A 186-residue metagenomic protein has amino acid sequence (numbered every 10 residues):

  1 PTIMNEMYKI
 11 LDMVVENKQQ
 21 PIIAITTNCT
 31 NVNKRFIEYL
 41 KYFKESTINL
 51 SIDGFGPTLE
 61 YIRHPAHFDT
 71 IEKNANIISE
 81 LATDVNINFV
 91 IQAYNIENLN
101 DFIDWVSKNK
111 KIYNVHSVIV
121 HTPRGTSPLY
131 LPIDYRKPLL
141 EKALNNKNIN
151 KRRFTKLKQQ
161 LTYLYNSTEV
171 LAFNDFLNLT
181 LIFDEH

Functional and structural regions predicted by a protein language model:
P1-M4, V15-K34, K41-E72, D84-A93 (+1 more regions): Core AdoMet radical
M4-M7, I52, F68-I71, L99 (+2 more regions): A structural signal for well-ordered alpha-helical scaffolds and beta->alpha junctions
E6-M13, R35-Y39, Y61, I77 (+1 more regions): A short acidic, amphipathic alpha-helical/loop segment
N17, F43, N74-V85, N109 (+1 more regions): A structural motif corresponding to the C-terminal end of an alpha-helix and its immediate exit/capping segment
F36, F43, F55, F68 (+5 more regions): Phenylalanine-focused residue identity feature
A93-N109: Catalytic cores of alpha/beta
S107-H186: C-terminal accessory regions of radical SAM enzymes
